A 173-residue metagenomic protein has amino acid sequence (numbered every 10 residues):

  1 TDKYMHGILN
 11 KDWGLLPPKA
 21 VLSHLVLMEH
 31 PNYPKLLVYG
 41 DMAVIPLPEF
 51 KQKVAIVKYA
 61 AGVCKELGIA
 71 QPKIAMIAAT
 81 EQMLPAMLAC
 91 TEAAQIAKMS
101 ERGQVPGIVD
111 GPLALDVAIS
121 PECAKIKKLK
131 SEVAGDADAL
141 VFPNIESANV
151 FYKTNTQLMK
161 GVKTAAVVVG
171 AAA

Functional and structural regions predicted by a protein language model:
T1-V133, D138-P143, S147-A173: Anion-binding alpha/beta catalytic cores of soluble intermediary-metabolism enzymes, centered on
